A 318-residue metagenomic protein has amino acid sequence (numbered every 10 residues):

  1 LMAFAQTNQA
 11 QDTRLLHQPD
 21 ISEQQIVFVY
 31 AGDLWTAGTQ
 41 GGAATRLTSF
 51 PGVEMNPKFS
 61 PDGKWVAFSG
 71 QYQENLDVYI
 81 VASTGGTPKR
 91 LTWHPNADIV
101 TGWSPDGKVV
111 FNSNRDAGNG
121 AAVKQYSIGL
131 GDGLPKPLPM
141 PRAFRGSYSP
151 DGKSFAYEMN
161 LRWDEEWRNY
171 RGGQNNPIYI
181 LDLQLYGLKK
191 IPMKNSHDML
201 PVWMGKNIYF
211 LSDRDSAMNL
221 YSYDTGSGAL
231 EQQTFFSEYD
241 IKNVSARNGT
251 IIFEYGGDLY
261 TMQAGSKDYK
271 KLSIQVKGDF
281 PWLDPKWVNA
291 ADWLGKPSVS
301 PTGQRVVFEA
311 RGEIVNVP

Functional and structural regions predicted by a protein language model:
L1-Q11: Bacterial Sec-dependent N-terminal signal peptides
A10, V29-W35, F50-E54, A67-Y79 (+15 more regions): A flexible loop/linker signature enriched in serine peptidases of the S9 family
Q11-T39, S298: Mature N-terminal segment immediately following signal peptide/propeptide cleavage in secreted/periplasmic
H17-D20, S149, V288-S300: Structural signature of eukaryotic scaffold interfaces centered on beta-propeller domains
I21-E23, P61-D62, S104-D106, P150-D151 (+3 more regions): Residue-level detector of Asp-centered blade-edge/turn motifs that repeat once per structural unit in beta-propeller
Q40-A44: Histidine-rich, glycine-flanked metal-binding segment
